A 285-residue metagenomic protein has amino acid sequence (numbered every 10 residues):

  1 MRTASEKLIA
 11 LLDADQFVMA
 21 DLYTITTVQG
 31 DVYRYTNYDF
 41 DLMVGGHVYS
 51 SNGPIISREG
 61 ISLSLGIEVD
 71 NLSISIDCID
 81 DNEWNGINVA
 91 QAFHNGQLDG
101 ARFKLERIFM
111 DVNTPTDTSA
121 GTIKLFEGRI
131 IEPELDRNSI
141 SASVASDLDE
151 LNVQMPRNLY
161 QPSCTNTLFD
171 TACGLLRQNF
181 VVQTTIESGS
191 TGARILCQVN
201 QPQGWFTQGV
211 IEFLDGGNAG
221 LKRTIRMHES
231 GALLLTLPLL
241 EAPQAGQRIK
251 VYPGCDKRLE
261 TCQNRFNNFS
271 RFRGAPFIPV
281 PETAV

Functional and structural regions predicted by a protein language model:
M1-V285: Interface-prone segments of viral and bacterial extracellular assemblies
